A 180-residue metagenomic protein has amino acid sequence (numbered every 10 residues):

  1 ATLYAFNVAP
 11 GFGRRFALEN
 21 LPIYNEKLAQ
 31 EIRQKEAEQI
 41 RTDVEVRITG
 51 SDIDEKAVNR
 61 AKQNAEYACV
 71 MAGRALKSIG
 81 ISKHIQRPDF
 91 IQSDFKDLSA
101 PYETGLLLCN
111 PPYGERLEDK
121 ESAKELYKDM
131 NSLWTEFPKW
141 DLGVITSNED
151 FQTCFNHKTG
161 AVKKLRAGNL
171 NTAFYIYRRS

Functional and structural regions predicted by a protein language model:
A1-K96, R116: Conserved S-adenosyl-L-methionine
I91-S180: C-terminal catalytic and target-recognition region of SAM-dependent MTase-like enzymes, primarily methyltransferases
